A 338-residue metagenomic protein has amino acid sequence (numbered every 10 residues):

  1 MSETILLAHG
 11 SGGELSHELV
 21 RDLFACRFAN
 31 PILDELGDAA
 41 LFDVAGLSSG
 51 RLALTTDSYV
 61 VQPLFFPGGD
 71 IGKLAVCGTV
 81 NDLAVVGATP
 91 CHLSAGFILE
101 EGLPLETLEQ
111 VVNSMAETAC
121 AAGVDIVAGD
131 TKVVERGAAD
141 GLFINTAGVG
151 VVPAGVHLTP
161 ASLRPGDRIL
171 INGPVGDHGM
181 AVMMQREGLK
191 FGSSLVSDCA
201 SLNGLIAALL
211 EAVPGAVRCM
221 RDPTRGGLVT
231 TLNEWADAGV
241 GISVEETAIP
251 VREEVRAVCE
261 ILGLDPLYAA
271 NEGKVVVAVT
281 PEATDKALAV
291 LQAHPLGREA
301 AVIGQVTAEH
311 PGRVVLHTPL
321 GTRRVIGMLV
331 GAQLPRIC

Functional and structural regions predicted by a protein language model:
M1-C338: Helix-biased detector of long, well-ordered alpha-helical tracts
